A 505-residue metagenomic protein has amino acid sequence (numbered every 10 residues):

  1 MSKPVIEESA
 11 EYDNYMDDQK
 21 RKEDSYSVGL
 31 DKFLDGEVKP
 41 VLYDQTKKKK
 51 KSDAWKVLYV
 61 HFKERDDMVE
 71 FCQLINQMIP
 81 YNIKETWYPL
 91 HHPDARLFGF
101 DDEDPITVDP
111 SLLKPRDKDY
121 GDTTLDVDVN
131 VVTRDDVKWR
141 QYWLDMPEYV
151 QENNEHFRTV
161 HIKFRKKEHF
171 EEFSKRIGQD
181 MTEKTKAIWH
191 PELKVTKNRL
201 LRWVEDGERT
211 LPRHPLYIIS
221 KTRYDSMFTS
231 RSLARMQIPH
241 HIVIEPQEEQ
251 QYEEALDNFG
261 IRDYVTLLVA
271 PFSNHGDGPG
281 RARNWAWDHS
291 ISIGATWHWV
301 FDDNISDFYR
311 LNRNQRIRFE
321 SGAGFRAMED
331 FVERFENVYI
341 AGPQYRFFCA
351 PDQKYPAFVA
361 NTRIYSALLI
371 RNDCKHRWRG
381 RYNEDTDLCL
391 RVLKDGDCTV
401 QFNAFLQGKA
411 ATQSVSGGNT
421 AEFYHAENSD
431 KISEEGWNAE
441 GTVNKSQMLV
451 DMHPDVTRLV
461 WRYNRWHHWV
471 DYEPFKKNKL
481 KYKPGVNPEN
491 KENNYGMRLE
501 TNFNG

Functional and structural regions predicted by a protein language model:
S2-G207: Compositionally biased, non-globular sequence tracts
C72-Q77, S174-Q179, T229-A234, Q251-I261 (+2 more regions): Short, aromatic/basic amphipathic alpha-helical patches
G207-P215, K221-D225, G380, T386-G505: C-terminal catalytic/acceptor-binding lobe
P212-I238, I244, E248-L256: Short, well-formed alpha-helical segments that are part of the catalytic scaffolds of diverse glycosyltransferases
I242, W297-F301, Y339-Q344, T399-N403 (+1 more regions): A structural signal for short, well-ordered beta-strand segments and their strand-loop junctions that often border
I244-F301, S306-E320: Active-site-proximal specificity loops/subdomain of glycosyltransferases
I305-A323, V415-I432: A solvent-exposed, charged loop/short amphipathic helix patch at secondary-structure junctions
F308-R391: Conserved catalytic core of nucleotide-sugar-dependent glycosyltransferases
